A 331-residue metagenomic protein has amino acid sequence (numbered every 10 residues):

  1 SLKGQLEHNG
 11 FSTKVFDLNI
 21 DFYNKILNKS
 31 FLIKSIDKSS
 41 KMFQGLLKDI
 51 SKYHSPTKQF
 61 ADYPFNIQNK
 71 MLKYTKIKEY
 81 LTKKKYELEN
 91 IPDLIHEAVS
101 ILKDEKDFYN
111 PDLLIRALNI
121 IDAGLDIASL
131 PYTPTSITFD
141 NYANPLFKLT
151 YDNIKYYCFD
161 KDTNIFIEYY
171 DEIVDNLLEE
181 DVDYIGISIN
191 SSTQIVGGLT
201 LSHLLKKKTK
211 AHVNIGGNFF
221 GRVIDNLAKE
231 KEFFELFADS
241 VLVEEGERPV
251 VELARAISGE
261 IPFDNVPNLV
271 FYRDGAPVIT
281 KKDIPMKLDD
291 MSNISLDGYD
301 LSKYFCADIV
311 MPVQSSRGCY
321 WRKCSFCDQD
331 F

Functional and structural regions predicted by a protein language model:
L2-I33, S55-I91, I95-A98, K103 (+4 more regions): Glycine-rich beta-alpha loop elements in corrinoid/cobalamin-binding modules across cobalamin-dependent enzymes
D37-I50, D239-E247: Acidic, His- and aromatic-enriched active-site or binding-groove loops in soluble protein domains that engage sugars
N190-S192, F220, E247-R248, I284-P285 (+3 more regions): Short, glycine-/Ser/Thr-/acidic-enriched flexible segments
K281-D289: A short, sequence-level motif marking secondary-structure junctions
L288-F331: Radical SAM [4Fe-4S] cluster-binding motif and immediate context
